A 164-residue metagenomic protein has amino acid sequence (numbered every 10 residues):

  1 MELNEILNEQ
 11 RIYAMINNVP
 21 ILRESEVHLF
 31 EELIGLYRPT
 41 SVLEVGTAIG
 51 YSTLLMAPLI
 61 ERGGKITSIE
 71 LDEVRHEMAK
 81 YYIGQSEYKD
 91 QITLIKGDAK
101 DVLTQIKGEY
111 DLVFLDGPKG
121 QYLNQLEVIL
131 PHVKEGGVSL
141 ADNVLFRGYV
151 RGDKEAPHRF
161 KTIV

Functional and structural regions predicted by a protein language model:
M1-I21, L36: Rossmann-like AdoMet
V19-D101: SAM cofactor-binding core of SAM-dependent methyltransferases, primarily the Rossmann-like beta-alpha-beta module
P39, D111, G137-V138: The start of beta-strands in P-loop NTPase/AAA+ ATPase cores
L43, F114, L140: N-terminal Rossmann-like NAD(P) cofactor-binding module of classical short-chain dehydrogenase/reductase
L59-I60, I106, V133, G137: A generic alpha-to-beta junction signature in SAM-dependent methyltransferases
T104-V113: A short acidic, Gly/Pro-enriched loop at the edge of an enzyme's catalytic core that lines a small-molecule cofactor
G117-K119: Switch II (G3) loop of P-loop NTPases
Q121-V164: C-terminal substrate-binding/active-site "lid" region of AdoMet-derived donor-dependent transferases
